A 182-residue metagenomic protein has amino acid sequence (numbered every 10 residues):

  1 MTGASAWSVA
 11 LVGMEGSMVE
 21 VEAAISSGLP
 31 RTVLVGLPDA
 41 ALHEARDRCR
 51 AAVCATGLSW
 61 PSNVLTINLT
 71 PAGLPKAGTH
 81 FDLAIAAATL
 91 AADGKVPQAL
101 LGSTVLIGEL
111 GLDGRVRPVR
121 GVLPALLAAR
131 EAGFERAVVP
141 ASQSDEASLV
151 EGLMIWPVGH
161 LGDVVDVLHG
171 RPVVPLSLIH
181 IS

Functional and structural regions predicted by a protein language model:
M1-S182: Peripheral, non-AAA+ core regions of ATP-driven protein-machinery
